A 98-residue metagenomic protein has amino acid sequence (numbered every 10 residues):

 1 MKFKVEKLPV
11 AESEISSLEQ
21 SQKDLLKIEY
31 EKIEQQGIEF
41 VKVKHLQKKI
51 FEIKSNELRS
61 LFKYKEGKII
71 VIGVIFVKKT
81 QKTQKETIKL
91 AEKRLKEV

Functional and structural regions predicted by a protein language model:
M1-E57, E66-I70, V77-V98: Basic, Lys/Arg-enriched alpha-helical interface segments
F62: Short, charged interaction patches at domain edges and termini
